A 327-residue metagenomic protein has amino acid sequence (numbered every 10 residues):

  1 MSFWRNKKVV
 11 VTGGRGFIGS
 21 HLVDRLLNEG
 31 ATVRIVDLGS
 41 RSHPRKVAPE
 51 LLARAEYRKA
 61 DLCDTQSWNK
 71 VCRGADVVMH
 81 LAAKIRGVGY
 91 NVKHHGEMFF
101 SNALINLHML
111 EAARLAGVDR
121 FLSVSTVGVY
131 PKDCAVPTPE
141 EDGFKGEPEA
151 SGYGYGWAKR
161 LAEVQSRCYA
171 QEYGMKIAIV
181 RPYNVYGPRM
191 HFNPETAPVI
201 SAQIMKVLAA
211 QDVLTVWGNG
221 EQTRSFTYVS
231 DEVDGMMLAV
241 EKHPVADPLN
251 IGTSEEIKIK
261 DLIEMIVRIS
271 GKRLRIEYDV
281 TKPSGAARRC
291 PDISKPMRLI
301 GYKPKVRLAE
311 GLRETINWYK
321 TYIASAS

Functional and structural regions predicted by a protein language model:
M1-F3, K8, R25, L308-S327: Amphipathic terminal alpha-helices
V9-E29: N-terminal Rossmann NAD(P)H-binding glycine-rich loop of SDR-like oxidoreductase domains
K59-S101, A112-L115, K132: NAD(P)H-binding glycine-rich loop region in Rossmannoid oxidoreductase-like domains and their noncatalytic homologs
V88, S123-P137, G154-R160, E172 (+1 more regions): Conserved catalytic-site region of short-chain dehydrogenase/reductase
L107-G152: Conserved Rossmann-fold NAD(P)-dependent oxidoreductase catalytic core, especially the SDR/UDP-sugar
A150-R181, I204-A210: Active-site Tyr-X1-5-Lys
R160, V185-S201, A210-D212, E221 (+4 more regions): Glycine/proline-rich active-site loop of Rossmann-fold NAD(P)-dependent oxidoreductases
N219, A246-L249, I257-E264, G271-R288 (+1 more regions): C-terminal "lid/loop" region of Rossmann-like NAD(P)-dependent oxidoreductases
